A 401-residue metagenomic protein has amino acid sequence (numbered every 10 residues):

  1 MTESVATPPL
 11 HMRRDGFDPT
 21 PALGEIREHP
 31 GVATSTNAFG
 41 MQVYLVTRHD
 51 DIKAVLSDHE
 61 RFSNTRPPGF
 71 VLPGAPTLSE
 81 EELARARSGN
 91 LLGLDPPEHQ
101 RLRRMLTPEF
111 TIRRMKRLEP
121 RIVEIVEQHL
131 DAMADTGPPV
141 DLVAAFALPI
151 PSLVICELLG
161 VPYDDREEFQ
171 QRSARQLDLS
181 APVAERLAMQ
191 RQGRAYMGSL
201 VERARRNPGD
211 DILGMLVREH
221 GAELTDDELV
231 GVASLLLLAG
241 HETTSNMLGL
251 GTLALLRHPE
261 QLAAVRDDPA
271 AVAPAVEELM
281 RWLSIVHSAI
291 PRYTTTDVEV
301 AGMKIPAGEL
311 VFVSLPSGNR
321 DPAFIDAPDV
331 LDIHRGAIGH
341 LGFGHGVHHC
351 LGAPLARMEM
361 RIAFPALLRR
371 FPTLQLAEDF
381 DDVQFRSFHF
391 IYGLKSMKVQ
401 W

Functional and structural regions predicted by a protein language model:
M1-W401: Cytochrome P450
